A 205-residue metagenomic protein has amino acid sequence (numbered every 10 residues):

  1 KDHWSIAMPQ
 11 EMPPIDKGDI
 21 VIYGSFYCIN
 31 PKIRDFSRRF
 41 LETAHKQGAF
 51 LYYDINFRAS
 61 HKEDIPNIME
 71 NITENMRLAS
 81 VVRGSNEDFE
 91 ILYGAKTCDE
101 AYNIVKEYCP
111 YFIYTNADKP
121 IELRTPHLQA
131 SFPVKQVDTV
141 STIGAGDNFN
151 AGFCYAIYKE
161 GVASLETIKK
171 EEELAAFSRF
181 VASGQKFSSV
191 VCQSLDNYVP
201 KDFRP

Functional and structural regions predicted by a protein language model:
K1-D35: Conserved phosphate-binding/catalytic loop of the ribokinase/pfkB sugar-kinase fold
K1-P9, H61-N67, G94-A95, K169: Short gly/ser/thr-rich secondary-structure transition/capping motifs
P13-P14, E74-N75, V105: Structural alpha-helical scaffold elements that stabilize or flank donor/cofactor-binding regions in carbohydrate
K17-G18, A79, C109: Short, well-ordered alpha-helix to beta-strand connector turns
I20-I22, Y52, R83, I113: Structural motif
C28-Y102, K119-P120: Conserved beta-alpha-beta core of the PfkB/ribokinase-like small-molecule kinase fold
E42-T43, C98-P205: Conserved phosphate-binding/catalytic region of the ribokinase-like
